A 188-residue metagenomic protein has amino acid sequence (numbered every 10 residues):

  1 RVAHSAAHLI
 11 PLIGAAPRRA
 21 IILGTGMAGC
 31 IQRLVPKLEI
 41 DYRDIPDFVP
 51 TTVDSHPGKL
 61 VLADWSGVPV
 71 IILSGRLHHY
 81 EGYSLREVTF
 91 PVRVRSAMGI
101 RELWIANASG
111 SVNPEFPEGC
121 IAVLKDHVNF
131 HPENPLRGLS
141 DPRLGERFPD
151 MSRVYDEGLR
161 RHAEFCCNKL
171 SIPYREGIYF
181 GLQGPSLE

Functional and structural regions predicted by a protein language model:
R1-A16: N-terminal, positively charged, Ser/Thr/Ala/Gly-biased leader segments that form transit/presequence-like amphipathic
V2-A6, R43-E188: Glycine-rich phosphate- or other oxyanion-binding loops that anchor nucleotides, phosphorylated ligands
A15-P17, R175-E176: Short, surface-exposed acidic
A16-R18, I100-R101: A general structural motif
P17-I21, V70: Generic beta-sheet signal
L23-T25: Glycine-rich beta-strand-to-loop/alpha-helix junction loops that act as flexible
A28-R43, F116-C120: Glycine-rich loop at the start of a catalytic domain that most often binds anionic cofactors/ligands
